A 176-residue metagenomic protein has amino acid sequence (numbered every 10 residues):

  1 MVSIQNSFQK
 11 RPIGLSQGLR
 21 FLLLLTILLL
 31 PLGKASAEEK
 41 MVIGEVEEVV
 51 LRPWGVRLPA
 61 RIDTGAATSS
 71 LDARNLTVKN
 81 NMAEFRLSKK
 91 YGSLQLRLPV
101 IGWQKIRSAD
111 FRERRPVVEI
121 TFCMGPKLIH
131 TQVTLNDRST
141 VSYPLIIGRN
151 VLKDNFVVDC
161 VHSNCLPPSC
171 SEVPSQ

Functional and structural regions predicted by a protein language model:
I4-L22: Bacterial N-terminal signal peptides that target proteins for export
R20-P31: Bacterial N-terminal signal peptides
G33-A35: N-terminal cationic amphipathic segment used for targeting or macromolecule association
A37-Q176: Pepsin/retropepsin-fold aspartyl endopeptidases
